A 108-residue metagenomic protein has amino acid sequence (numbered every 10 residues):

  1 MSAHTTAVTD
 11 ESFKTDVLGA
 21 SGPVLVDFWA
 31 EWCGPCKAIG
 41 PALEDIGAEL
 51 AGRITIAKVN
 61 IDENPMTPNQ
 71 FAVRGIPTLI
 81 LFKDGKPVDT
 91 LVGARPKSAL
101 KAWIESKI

Functional and structural regions predicted by a protein language model:
M1-L25, W29-T55, E63-T78, F82-I108: Proteins that catalyze or organize thiol-disulfide redox chemistry and the adjacent proteostasis machinery handling
K58: Conserved residues in the N-terminal Rossmann fold of short-chain dehydrogenase/reductase
